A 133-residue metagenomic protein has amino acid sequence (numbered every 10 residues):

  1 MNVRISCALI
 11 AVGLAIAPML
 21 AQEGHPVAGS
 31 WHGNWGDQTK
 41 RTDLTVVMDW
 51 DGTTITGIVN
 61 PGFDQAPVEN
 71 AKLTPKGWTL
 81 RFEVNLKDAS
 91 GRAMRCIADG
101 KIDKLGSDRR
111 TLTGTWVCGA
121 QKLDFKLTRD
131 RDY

Functional and structural regions predicted by a protein language model:
M1-C7: Positively charged n-region of N-terminal signal peptides that target proteins for export
C7-A17: Bacterial N-terminal signal peptides
Q22-Y133: Central antiparallel beta-sheet cores of small beta-barrel/beta-sandwich binding domains
